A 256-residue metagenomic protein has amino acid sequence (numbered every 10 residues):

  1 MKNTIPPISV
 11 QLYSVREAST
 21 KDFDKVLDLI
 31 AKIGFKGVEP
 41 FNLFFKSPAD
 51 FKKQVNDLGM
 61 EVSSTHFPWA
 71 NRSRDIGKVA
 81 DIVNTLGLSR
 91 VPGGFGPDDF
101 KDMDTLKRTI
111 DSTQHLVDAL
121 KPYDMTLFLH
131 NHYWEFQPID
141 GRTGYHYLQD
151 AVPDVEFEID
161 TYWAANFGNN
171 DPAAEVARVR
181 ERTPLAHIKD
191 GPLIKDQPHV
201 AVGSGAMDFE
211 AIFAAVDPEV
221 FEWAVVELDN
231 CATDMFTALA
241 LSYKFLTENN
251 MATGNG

Functional and structural regions predicted by a protein language model:
M1-S89, E156, N249-G256: N-terminal pre-domain/capping segments
V10, I30, V38, V55 (+8 more regions): Conserved, mostly hydrophobic/aromatic
R16-K21, E39-D50, F67-I76, D98-K107 (+5 more regions): Acidic-and-aromatic substrate-binding clefts and catalytic sites of carbohydrate-active enzymes
D24-K25, I76-K78, T105-Q114, G141-H146 (+3 more regions): Charged helix-capping and loop-helix junction motifs
F51-F67, L116-L120, H146-P153, F209-I212: Alpha-helix-loop-beta-strand connector modules within alpha/beta enzyme cores
S73-T113: Glycine/small-residue-rich loop that forms an oxyanion/phosphate-binding "nest" at active or ligand-binding sites
P122-A206: Acidic/histidine-rich catalytic cores of soluble enzymes
D234-G254: C-terminal helical cap(s) of enzyme catalytic domains, especially alpha/beta-barrels
